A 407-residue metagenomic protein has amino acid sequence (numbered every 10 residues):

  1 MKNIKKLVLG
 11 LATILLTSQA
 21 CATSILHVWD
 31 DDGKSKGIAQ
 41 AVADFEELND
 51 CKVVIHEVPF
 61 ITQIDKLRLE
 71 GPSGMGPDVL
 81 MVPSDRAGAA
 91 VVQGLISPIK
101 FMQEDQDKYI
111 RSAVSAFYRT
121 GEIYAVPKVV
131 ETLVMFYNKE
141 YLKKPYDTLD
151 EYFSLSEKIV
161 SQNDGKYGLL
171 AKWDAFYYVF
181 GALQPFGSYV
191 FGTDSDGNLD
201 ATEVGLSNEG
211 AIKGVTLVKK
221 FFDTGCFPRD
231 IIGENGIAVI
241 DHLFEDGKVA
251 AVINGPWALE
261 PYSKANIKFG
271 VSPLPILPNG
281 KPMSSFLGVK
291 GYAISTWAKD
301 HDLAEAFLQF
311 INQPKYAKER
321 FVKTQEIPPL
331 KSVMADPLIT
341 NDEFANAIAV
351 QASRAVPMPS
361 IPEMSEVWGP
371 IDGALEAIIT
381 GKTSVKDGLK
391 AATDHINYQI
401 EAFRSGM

Functional and structural regions predicted by a protein language model:
C21-A89, Q103, P278-G280, L303 (+3 more regions): Conserved N-terminal structural module of periplasmic/extracytoplasmic solute-binding proteins
L48, K52, G121-I123, T216 (+3 more regions): Extracytoplasmic/periplasmic substrate-recognition and gating elements
V58-K66, D85, D150-E151, D230-E245: Short helix-initiation/N-cap motifs at beta->coil->alpha
P77-D78, Q106-E140, Y167-A171, K281-S284 (+1 more regions): A structural signal for short loop-to-beta-strand junctions that line the ligand-binding cleft of periplasmic/secreted
S84-L133, K144-L155, S161-N163, G181-A182 (+3 more regions): Hinge/lid segment of periplasmic solute-binding proteins
K100-Y109, Y189-K213, K264, I276-S285: Short, solvent-exposed loop/beta-turn-alpha elements that line the ligand-binding surface or hinge of extracytoplasmic
A116, S272, F321-P370, A377 (+1 more regions): Long, aromatic- and glycine/proline-rich binding clefts that accommodate carbohydrate-like moieties
S156, D200-I232: Glycine-centered hinge/linker elements that transmit conformational signals in sensory and ligand-binding systems
